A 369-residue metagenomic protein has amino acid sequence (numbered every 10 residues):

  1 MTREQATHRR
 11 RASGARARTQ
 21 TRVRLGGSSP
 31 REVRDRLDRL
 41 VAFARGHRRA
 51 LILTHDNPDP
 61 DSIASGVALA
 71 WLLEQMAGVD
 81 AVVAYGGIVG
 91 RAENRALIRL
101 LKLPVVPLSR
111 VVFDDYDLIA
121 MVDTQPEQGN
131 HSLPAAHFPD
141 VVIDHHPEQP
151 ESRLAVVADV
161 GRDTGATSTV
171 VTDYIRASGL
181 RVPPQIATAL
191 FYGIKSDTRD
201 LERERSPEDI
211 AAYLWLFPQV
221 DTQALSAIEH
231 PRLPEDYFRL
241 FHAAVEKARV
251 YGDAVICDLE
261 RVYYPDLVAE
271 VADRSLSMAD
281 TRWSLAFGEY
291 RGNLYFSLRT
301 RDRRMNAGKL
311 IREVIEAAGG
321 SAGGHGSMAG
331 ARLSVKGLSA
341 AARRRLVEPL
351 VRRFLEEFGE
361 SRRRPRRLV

Functional and structural regions predicted by a protein language model:
T2-V369: Replace "Mg2+/Mn2+-dependent" with "divalent metal-dependent
